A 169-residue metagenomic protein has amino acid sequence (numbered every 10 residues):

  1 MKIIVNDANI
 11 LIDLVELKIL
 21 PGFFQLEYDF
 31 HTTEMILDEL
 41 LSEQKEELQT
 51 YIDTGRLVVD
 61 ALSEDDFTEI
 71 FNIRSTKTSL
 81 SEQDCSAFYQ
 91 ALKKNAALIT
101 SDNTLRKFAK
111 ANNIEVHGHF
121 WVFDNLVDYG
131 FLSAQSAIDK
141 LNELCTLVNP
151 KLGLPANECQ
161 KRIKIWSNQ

Functional and structural regions predicted by a protein language model:
M1-N6, I10-H31, M35-E46, I52-D65 (+3 more regions): Feature 3881 marks metal-assisted phosphotransfer/nuclease machinery and their flanking interaction elements
I70-T78: Glycine-rich phosphate-binding "P-loop"
L80, L98-T100: Conserved SAM-binding loop
